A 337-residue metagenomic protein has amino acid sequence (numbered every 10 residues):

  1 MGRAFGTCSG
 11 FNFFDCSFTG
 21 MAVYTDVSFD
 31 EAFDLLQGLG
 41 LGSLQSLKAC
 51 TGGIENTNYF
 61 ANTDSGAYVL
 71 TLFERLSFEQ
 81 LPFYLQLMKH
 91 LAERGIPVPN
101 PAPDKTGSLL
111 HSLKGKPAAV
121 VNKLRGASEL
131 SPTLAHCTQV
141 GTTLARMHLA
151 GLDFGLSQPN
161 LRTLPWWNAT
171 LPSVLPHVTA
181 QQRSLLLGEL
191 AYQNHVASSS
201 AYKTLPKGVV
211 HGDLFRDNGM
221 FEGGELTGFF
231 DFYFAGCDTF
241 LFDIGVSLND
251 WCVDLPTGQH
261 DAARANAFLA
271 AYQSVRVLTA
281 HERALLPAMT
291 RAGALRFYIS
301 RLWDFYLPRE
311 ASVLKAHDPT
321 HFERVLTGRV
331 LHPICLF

Functional and structural regions predicted by a protein language model:
A4-G6, F11-K105, E222-E225, P333-F337: Conserved NTP-binding catalytic cores of kinases and kinase-like/nucleotidyltransferase enzymes across multiple kinase
F13, L130-S184, L205-K207, V313-A316: A cross-family kinase active-site recognition segment
V27-G38, G155-L156, N168-G212, E222 (+1 more regions): An alpha-helical support segment within catalytic cores of ATP-dependent transferases
T51, N56-D64, V69-L70, P101-A102 (+1 more regions): Active-site acidic catalytic loop and adjacent metal/ATP-binding pocket of ATP-dependent phosphoryl transfer enzymes
T63-G155: ATP-binding pocket architecture of kinase catalytic cores
P172-S173, F297-F337: ATP/Mg2+ or Mg2+-diphosphate-binding catalytic cores that bind nucleotide phosphates or diphosphates via glycine-rich
L241-V277, A292-R309: Active-site activation/catalytic loop segments of kinase-like enzymes and analogous catalytic loops in related
L278-T290: All-alpha amphipathic helical-bundle segments outside canonical DNA-binding/catalytic cores that form hydrophobic
